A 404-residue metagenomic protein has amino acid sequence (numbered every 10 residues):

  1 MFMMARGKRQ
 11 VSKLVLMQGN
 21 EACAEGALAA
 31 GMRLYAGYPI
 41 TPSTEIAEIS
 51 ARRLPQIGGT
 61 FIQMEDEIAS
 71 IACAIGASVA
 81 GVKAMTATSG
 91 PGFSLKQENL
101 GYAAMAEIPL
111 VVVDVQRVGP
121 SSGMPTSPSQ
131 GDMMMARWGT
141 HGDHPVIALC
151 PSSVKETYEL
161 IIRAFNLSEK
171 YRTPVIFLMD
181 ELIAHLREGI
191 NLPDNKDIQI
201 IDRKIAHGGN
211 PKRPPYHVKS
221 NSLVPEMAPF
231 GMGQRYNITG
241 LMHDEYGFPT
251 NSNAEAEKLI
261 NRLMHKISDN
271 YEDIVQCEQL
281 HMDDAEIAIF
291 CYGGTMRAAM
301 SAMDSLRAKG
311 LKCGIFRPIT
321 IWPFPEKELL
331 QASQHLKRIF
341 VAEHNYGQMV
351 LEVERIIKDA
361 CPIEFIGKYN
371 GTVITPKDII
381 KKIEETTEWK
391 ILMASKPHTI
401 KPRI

Functional and structural regions predicted by a protein language model:
M1-W138, P145, I162, E181 (+4 more regions): Thiamine diphosphate
Q18-A22, I267-I287, M300: Glycine-/acidic-rich phosphate or pyrophosphate-binding loops and their flanking alpha/beta elements
A51-Q56, R262-D269, M300-I315, D359-A360: Short helix-loop-beta junction
S127-E181, K204-G208, H398-I404: Conserved thiamine diphosphate
V175-E278: Conformationally flexible catalytic loops at phosphate/diphosphate-handling active centers
M296-A332: Generic long, charged, amphipathic alpha-helical segments
E343-I404: Peripheral docking tails and interdomain loops at the edges of cofactor- or intermediate-handling domains
